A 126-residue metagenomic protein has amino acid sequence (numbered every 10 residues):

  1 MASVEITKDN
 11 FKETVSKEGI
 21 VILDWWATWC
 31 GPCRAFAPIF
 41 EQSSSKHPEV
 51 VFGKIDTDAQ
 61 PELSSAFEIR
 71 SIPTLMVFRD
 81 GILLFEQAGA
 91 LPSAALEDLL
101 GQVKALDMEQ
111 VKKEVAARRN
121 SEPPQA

Functional and structural regions predicted by a protein language model:
M1-V51, D58-A126: Proteins that catalyze or organize thiol-disulfide redox chemistry and the adjacent proteostasis machinery handling
